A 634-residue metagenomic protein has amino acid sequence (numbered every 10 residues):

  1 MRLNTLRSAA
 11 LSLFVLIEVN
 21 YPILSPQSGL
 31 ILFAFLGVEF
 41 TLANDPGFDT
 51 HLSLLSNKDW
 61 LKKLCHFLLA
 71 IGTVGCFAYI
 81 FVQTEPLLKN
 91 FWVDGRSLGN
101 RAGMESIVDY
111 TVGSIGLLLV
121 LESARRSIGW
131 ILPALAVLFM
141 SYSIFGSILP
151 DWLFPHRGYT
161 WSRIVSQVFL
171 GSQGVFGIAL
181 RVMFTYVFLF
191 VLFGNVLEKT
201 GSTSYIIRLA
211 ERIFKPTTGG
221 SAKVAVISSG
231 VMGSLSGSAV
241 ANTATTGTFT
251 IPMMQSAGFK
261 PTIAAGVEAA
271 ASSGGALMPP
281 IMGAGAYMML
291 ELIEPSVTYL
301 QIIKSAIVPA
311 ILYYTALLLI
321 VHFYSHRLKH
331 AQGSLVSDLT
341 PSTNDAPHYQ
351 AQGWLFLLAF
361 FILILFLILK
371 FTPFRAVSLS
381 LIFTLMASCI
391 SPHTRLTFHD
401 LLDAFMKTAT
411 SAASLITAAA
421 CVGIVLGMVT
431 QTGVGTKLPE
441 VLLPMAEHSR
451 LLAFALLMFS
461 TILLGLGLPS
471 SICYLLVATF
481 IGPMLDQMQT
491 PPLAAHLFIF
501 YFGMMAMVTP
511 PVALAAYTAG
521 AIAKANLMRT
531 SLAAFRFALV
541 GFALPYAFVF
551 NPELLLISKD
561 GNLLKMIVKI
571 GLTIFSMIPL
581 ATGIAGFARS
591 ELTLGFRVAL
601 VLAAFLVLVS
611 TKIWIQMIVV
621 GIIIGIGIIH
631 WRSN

Functional and structural regions predicted by a protein language model:
M1-M104, Y110-S114: Conserved, well-structured core domains of diverse proteins
R2-A9, Q301-S411, L514-V607: Long, contiguous bundles of hydrophobic transmembrane helices that form the permeation core of multi-pass
I17-P22, L42-K58, I115-W130, E294-L300 (+3 more regions): Membrane-water interface regions at transmembrane-helix termini and the short interhelical loops of multi-pass membrane
E18-I23, A78-Y110, G146-G177, M289-S296 (+2 more regions): Inter-helical loop and helix-membrane interface segments of multi-pass membrane transporters/permeases
S106-T111, Q173-Y186, R212-A225, A257-I263 (+5 more regions): Membrane-interfacial loop-to-helix junctions in multi-pass transporters
E122, S127, V137-G146, D151 (+9 more regions): Core transmembrane alpha-helical segments of multi-pass membrane transporters/permeases
R125, G194-E198, S229-S238, A270-A276 (+5 more regions): Transmembrane alpha-helix interface/packing and boundary motifs in multi-pass membrane proteins, characterized by
I207-G275, I281, G285, S470-F502 (+1 more regions): Hydrophobic transmembrane alpha-helices that form the pore/transport pathway of multi-pass ion and small-solute
